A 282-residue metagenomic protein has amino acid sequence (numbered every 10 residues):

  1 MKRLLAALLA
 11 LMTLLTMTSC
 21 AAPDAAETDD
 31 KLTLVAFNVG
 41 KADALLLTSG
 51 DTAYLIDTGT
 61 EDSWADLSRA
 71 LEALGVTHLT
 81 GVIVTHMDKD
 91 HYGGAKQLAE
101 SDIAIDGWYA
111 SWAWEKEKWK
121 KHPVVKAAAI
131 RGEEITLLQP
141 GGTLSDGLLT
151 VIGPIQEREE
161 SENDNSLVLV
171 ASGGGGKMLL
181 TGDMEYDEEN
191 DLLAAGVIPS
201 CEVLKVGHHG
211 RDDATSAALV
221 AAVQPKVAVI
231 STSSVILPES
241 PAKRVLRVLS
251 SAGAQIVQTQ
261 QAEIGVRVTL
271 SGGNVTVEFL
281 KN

Functional and structural regions predicted by a protein language model:
M1-L4, L8: Positively charged n-region of N-terminal signal peptides that target proteins for export
R3, M17-N282: Non-globular, low-confidence helical/coil segments that flank catalytic cores
L8-T16: Bacterial N-terminal signal peptides
